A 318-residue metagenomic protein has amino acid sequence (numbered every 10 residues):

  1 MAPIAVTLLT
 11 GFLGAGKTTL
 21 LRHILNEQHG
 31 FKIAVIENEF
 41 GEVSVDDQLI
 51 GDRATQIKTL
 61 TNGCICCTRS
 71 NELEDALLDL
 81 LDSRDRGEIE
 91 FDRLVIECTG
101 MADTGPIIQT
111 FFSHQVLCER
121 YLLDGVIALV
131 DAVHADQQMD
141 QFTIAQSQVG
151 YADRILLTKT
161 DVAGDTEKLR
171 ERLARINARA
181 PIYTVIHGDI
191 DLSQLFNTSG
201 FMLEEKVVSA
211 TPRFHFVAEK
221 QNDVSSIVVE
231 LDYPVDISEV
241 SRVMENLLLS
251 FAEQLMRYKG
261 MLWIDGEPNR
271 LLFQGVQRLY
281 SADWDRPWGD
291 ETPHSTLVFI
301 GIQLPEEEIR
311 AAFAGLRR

Functional and structural regions predicted by a protein language model:
A2-Q138: Nucleotide-state-sensitive switch-loop elements of NTP-binding domains
I4, A15, T19, T68-D75 (+10 more regions): Charged, alpha-helix-enriched surfaces in structured cytosolic catalytic cores of large nucleotide-utilizing machines
R86, C118, I144-S147, E219: Structural motif
D92, D223-I227, S295-L297: Short amphipathic alpha-helical segments
A132, D136-Y151, I155: Flexible active-site lid/hinge loop adjacent to a nucleotide/diphosphate and Mg2+-phosphate binding pocket
S147-G289, I302-R318: C-terminal accessory "lid"/substrate-recognition subdomains
D290-I300: C-terminal engagement modules used by replication, chromatin/transcription, nuclear envelope/ESCRT, and ubiquitin
